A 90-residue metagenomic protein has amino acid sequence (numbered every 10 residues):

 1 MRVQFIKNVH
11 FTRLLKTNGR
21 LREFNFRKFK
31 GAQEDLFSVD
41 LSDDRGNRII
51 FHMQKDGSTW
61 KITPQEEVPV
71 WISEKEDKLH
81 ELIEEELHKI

Functional and structural regions predicted by a protein language model:
M1-Q33: Negatively charged, low-complexity tracts enriched in Asp/Glu with abundant Ser/Thr
V3, V9, V39, V68-V70: Extended aliphatic helical segments
F11-R13, F37, F51: Residue-level detector of beta-strand structural context in well-folded domains
L14-K16, D40-D44: A generic structural motif
G19-L21, K30-A32, R45, T59 (+1 more regions): Residues that cap or initiate secondary-structure elements
E23, E34-L36, G46-I50: Short, surface-exposed coil-to-beta transition loops
F26-K28, V39-L41, P64: Residue-level recognition of conserved beta-strand positions in structured domain cores
N47-I90: Acidic, low-complexity intrinsically disordered segments
